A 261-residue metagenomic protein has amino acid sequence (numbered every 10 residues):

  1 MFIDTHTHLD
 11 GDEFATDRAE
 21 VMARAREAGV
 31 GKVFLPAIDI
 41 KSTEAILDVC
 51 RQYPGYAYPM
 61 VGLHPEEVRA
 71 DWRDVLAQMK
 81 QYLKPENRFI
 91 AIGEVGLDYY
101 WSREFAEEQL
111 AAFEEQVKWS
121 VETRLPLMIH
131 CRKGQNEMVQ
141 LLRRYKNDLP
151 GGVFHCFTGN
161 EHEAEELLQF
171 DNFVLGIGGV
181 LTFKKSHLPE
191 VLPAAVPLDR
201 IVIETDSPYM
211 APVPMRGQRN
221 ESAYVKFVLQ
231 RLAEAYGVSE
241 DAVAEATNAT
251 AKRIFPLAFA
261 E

Functional and structural regions predicted by a protein language model:
M1-E261: Mid-domain alpha/beta scaffold segments of enzyme catalytic cores
